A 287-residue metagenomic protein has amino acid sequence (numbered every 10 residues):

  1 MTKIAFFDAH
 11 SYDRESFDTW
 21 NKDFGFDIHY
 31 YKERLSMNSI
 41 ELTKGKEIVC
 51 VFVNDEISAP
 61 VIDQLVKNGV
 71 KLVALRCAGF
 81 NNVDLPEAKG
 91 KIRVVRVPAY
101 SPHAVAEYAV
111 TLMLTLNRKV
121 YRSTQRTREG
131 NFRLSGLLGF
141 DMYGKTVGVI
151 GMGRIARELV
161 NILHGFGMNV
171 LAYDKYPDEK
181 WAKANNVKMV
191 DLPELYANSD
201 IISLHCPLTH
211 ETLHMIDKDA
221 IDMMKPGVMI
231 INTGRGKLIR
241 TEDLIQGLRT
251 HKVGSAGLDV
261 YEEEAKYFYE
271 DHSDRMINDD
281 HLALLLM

Functional and structural regions predicted by a protein language model:
M1-V95, D217: An N-terminal-biased, well-structured beta-alpha scaffold segment characteristic of Rossmann-like dinucleotide-binding
H29-L35, N54, R126-S135, A182-M189 (+3 more regions): Short gly/ser/thr-rich secondary-structure transition/capping motifs
V53-N54, D200, C206-L208, G234-R235 (+1 more regions): Short glycine-/small-residue-rich Rossmann-like dinucleotide-binding loops
E56-A59, N81-N82, H210-E211, L238-I239 (+1 more regions): Short glycine-rich, flexible loops that bind phosphorylated cofactors or substrates
K67-L72, G90-I92, M168, P226-V228 (+1 more regions): A short helix->loop->beta-strand "cap" motif at the edges of active sites that frequently abuts
G90-T146, E158-G165: Phosphate-binding beta-alpha-beta segment of Rossmann-like dinucleotide-binding domains, i.e., the NAD(P)
S135-P226: Rossmann-like dinucleotide/phosphate-binding beta-alpha-beta segment
G227-M287: Rossmann-like dinucleotide-binding domain for NAD(H)/NADP(H)
